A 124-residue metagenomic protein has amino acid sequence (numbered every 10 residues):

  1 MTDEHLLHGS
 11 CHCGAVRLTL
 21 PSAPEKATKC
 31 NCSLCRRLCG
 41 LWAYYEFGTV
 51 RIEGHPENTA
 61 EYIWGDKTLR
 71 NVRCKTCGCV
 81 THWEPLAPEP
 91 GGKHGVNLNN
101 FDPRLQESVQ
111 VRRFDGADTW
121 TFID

Functional and structural regions predicted by a protein language model:
M1-S10, A15-D124: A short Gly-Trp-Pro
